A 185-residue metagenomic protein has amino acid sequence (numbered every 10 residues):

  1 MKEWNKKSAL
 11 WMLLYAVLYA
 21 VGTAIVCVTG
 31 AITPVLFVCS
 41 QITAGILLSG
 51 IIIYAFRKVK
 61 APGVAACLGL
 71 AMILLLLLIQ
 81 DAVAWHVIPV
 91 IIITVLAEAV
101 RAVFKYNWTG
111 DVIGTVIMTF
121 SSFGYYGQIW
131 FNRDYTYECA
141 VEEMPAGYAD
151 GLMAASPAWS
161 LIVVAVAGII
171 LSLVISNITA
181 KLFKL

Functional and structural regions predicted by a protein language model:
M1-K6, A180-L185: Short, charged juxtamembrane terminal tails flanking transmembrane helices
K2-K60: Hydrophobic transmembrane alpha-helices
K6-Y15, S40, A44, G63-L68 (+5 more regions): Alpha-helical transmembrane segments of integral membrane proteins
A16-A24, L70-I79, I117-Q128: Aromatic-anchored segments of alpha-helical transmembrane domains
V21, V90-Y126, S176: Short helix-perturbing small/polar motifs within transmembrane alpha-helices
T29-V38, V100-T109, K181, L185: Membrane interface segments of multi-pass transport proteins and intramembrane proteases
S40-E98: Alpha-helical membrane segments and adjacent membrane-interface helices in multi-pass membrane proteins
V112-K184: Membrane-embedded alpha-helical hairpins and interfacial helices in multi-pass inner-membrane proteins
